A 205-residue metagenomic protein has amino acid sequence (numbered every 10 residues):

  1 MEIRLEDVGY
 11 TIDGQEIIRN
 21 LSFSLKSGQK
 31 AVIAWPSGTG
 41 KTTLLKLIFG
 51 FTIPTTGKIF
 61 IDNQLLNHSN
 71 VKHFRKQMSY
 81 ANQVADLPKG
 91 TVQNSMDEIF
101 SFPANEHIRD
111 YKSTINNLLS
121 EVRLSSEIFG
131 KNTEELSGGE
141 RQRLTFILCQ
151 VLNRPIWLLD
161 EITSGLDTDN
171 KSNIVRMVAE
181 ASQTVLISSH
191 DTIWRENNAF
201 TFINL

Functional and structural regions predicted by a protein language model:
F49: Helix-to-loop junction immediately C-terminal to a conserved catalytic motif
G57-L65, F74: Conserved ABC transporter NBD signature motif
V84, G90-H107: Q-loop/switch helix immediately C-terminal to the Walker
D110-I128: Conserved ABC ATPase "signature" region
N132-L136, E140: Conserved ABC ATPase signature
F146-I147: Hydrophobic anchor residue at the start of the ABC signature
Q150-V151: ABC ATPase C-loop
W157-E161: Catalytic Walker B motif of ABC-type/P-loop ATPase nucleotide-binding domains
